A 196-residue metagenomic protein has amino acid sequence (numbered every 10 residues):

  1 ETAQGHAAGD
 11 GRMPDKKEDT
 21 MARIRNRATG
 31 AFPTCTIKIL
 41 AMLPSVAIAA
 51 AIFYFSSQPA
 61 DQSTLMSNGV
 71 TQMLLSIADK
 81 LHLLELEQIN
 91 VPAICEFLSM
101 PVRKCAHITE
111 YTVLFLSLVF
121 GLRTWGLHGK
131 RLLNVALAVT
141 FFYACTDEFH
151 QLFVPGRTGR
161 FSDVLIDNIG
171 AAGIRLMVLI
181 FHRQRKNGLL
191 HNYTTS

Functional and structural regions predicted by a protein language model:
E1-M21, T29: N-terminal amphipathic/basic-hydrophobic helices that include classical n-h-c signal peptides and signal-anchor
A22-T112, L116: "…centered on the first transmembrane helix and the immediately adjacent amphipathic helix/loop
I37-I39, W125-V135, R157-F161: Membrane-helix interface segments
A47-I52, L133-L152: Small-polar-interrupted transmembrane alpha-helices in polytopic inner-membrane proteins
Y54, A106, V119-R123, D147 (+3 more regions): Membrane-water interface at transmembrane helix exits
Y111-T124, I169-R185: Membrane-interfacial alpha-helical segments at the cytosolic side of multi-pass membrane proteins
C145-L165: Interfacial helix-loop-helix junctions of multi-pass membrane proteins
L189-S196: Short, charged juxtamembrane terminal tails flanking transmembrane helices
